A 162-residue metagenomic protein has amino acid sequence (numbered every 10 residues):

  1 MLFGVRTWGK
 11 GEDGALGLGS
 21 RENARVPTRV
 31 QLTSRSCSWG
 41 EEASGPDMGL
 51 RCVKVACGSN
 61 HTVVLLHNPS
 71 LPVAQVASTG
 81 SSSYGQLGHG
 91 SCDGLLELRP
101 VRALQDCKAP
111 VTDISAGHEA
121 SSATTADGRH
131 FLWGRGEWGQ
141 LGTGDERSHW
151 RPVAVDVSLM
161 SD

Functional and structural regions predicted by a protein language model:
M1-D162: Eukaryote-biased RCC1-like beta-propeller repeat architecture
